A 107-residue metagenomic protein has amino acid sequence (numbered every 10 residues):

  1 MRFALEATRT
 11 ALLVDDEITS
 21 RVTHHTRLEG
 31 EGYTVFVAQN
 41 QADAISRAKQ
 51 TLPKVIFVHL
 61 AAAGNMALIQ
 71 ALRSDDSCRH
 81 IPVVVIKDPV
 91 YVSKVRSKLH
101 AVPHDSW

Functional and structural regions predicted by a protein language model:
M1-D16, S77, Y91-W107: Non-catalytic signal-transmission and effector/linker regions of two-component phosphorelay proteins
V14-D15, A38, I56: Conserved sequence signature across two-component system core domains
I18-F36: Two-component/phosphorelay signaling modules centered on CheY-like receiver
V37-S46, N65: Helix N-cap/capping motif at the beta->alpha junctions
T51-A63: Active-site beta3 strand of CheY-like receiver
L52, S77-P82: His-Asp phosphorelay/catalytic-motif detector in bacterial-type signaling
M66-R79: Short amphipathic alpha-helix used as the core "switch/output" element in two-component signaling
V84-D88: Hydrophobic/aromatic residues positioned on beta-strands within the core alpha/beta folds
